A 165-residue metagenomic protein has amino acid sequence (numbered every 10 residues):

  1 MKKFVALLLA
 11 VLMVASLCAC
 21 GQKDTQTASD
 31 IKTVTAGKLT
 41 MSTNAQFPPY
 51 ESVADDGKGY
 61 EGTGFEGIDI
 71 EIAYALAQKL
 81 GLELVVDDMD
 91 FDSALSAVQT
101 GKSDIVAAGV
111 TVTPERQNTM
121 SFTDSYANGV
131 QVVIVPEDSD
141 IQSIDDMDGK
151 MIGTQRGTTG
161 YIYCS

Functional and structural regions predicted by a protein language model:
M1-L9: Positively charged n-region of N-terminal signal peptides that target proteins for export
S16-A19: C-terminal motif of bacterial Sec signal peptides marking the signal peptidase cleavage site
G21-K23: Bacterial signal peptide processing site
Q26-G109: Extracytoplasmic small-molecule ligand-binding "clamshell" domains of the periplasmic binding protein/Venus flytrap
M41-P48, G62-Q78, V110, N128-S165: Bilobed "Venus flytrap"/periplasmic-binding protein-like clamshell domains and structurally analogous long
E51-V53, Q117-N118, Y163-C164: Short glycine-/acidic-enriched loop or helix-start segments at secondary-structure transitions that form or flank
E83-D146: Acidic, polar ligand-binding/catalytic clefts
